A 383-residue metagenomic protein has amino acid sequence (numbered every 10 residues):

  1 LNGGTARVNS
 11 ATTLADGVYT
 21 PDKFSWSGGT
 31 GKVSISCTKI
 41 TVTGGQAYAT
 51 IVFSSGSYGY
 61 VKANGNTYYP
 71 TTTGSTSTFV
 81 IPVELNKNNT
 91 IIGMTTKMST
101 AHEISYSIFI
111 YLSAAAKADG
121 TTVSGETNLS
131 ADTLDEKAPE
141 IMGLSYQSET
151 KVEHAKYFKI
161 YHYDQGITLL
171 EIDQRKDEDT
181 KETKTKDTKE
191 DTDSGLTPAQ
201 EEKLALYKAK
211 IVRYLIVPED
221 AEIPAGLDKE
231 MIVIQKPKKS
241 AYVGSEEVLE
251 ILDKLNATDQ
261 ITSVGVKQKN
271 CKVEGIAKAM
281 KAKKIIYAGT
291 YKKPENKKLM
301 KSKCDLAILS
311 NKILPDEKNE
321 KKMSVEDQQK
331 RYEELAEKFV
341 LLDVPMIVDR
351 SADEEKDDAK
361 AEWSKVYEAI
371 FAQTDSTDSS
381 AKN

Functional and structural regions predicted by a protein language model:
N2-Y48, V52-T122: N-terminal soluble domains immediately following signal/targeting peptides that reside in extracytoplasmic
T38-V42, Y157-H162, N319: Short amphipathic beta-strand and strand-loop transition segments with alternating hydrophobic
I40-S57, K238-S240, E362-Q373: Short, solvent-exposed linear motifs at loop/edge-of-secondary-structure regions
T43-Q46, N86, Y163-G166, K236-P237 (+1 more regions): Short, solvent-exposed coil/turn segments at beta-strand boundaries
G74, E219-L227, D343, I347-V348: Acidic/histidine-rich, surface-exposed loop or edge segments in extracytoplasmic proteins
T121-L249, D375-N383: Bacterial Sec-exported substrate-binding components of ABC uptake systems
T168-I172, E202-S302, L306-Q329: A short, structured surface patch at a secondary-structure boundary
E182-T185, V233, S240, K284 (+1 more regions): Extracytoplasmic substrate-binding proteins
